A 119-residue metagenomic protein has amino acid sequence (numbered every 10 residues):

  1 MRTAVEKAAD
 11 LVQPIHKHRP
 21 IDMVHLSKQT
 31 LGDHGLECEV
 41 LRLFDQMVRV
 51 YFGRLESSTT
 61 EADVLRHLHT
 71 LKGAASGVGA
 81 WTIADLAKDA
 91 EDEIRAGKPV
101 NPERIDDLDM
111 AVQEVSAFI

Functional and structural regions predicted by a protein language model:
M1-K17: Intrinsically disordered or compositionally simple regulatory linkers and C-terminal tails in signal-transduction
E6-A9, H34, G73: Short alpha-helical transmembrane interface motifs in multi-pass membrane proteins
L11-P14, S58-T60, S76: Short secondary-structure boundary micro-motifs
K17, R42-Q46, W81-A84: Alpha-helix N-cap/helix-start motif at coil-to-helix transitions, marked by capping-box chemistry
I21-T70, V100-I119: Long, amphipathic alpha-helical coiled-coil segments characteristic of histidine-phosphotransfer scaffolds
A62-H67, A75-A96, E103, D107: Short, well-ordered alpha-helical segments that carry or flank key catalytic/ligand-binding motifs at enzyme/regulatory
